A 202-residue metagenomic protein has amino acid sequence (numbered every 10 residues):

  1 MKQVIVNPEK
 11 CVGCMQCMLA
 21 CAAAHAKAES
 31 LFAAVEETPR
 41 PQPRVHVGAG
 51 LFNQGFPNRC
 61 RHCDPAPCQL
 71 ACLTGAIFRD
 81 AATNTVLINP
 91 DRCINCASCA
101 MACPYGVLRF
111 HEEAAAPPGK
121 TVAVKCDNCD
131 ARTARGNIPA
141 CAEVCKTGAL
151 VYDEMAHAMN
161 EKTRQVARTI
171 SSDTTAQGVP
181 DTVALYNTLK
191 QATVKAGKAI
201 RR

Functional and structural regions predicted by a protein language model:
M1-R202: Non-ligating segments of multi-cofactor redox enzymes
